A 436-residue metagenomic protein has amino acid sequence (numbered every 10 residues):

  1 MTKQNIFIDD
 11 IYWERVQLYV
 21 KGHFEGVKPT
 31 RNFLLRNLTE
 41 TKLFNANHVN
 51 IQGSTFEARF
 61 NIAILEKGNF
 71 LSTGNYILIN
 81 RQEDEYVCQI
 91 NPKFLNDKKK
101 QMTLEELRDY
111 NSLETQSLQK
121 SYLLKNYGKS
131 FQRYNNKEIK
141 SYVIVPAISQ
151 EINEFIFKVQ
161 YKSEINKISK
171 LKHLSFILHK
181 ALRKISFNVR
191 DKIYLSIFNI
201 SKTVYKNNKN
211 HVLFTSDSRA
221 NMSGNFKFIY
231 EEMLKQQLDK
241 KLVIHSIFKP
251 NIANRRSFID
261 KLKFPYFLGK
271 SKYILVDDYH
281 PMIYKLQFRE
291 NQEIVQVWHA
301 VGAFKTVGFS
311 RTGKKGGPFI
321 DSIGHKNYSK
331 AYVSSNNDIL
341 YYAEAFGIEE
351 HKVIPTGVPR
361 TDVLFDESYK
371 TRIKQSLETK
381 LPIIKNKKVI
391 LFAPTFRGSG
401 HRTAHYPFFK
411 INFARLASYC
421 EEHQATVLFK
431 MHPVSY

Functional and structural regions predicted by a protein language model:
M1-N210: Basic, ligand-binding patches in group-transfer machinery, especially extracytoplasmic/periplasmic segments
F7-D9, I200-K202, F264, I283-K285 (+4 more regions): Generic recognition of flexible, low-complexity loop/linker segments
H23, L35, L43, T55 (+1 more regions): Active-site and donor-binding regions of nucleotide-sugar-utilizing enzymes
E83-Y86, L234-H245, E349-H351, R415-T426: Structural alpha-beta junctions
L178-R190, F214-D217, R360-D366, G398-T403: Acidic/glycine-enriched edge-of-secondary-structure segments
T203-L213, N291, K385-K388: A short, charged/proline- and glycine-enriched loop that marks the coil->beta-strand transition at the N-terminal
N221-E232, R360-Y436: Conserved catalytic-core segment of nucleotide-activated headgroup transferases in glycan assembly
